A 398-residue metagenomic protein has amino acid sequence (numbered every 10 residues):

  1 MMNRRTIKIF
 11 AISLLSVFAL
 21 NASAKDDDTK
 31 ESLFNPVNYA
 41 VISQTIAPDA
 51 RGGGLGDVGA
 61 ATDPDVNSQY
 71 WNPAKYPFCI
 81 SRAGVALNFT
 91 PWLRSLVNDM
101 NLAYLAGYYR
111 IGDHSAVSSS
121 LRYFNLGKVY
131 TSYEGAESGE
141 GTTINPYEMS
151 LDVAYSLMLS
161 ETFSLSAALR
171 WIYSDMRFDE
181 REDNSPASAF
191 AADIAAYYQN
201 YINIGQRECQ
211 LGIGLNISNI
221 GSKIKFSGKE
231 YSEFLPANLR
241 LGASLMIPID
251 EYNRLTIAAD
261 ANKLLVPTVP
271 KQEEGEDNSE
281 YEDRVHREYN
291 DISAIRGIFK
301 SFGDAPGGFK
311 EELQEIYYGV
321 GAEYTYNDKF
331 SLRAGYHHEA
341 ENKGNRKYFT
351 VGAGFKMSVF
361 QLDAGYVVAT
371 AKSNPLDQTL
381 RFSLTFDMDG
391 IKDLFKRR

Functional and structural regions predicted by a protein language model:
M1-M2, R397: Generic detector of intrinsically disordered, low-complexity segments in short proteins and peptide precursors
M2-A11: Bacterial N-terminal signal peptides that target proteins for export
S13-A22: Hydrophobic h-region of N-terminal signal peptides that target proteins for export in Gram-negative bacteria
S23-R398: Subset of outer-membrane beta-barrel
